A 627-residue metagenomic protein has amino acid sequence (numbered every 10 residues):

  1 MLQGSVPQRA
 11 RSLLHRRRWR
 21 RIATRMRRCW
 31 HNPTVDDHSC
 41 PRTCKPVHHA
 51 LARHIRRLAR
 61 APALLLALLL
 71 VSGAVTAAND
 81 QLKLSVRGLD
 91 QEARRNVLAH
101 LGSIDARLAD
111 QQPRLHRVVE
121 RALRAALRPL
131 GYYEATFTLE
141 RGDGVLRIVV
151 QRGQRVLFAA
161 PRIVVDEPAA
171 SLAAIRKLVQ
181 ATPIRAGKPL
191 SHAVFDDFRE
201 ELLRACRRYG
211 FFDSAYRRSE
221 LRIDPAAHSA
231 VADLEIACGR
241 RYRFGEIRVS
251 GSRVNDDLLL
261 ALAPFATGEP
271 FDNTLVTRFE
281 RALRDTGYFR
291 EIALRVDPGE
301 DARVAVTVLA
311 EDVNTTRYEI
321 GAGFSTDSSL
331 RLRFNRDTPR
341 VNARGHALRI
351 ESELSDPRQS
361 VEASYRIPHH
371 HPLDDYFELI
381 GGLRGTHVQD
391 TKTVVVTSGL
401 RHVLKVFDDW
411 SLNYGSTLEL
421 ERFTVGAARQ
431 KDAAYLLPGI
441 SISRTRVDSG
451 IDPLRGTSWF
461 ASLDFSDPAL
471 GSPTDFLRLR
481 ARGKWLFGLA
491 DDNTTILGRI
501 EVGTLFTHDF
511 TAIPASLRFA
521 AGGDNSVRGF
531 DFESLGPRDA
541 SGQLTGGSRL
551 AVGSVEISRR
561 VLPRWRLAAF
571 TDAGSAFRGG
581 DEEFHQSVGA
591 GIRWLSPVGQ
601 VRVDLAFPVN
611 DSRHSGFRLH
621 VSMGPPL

Functional and structural regions predicted by a protein language model:
C40, C44-A63: Bacterial N-terminal signal peptides that target proteins for export
A61-S72: Bacterial N-terminal signal peptides
G73-A77: Sec/Tat signal peptide C-region and signal peptidase I cleavage site
A78-E92, G102-T326, N335, R349-I367 (+2 more regions): Periplasmic polypeptide-binding modules associated with outer-membrane biogenesis and secretion
P168, D272-F460, I496, V527-G529 (+5 more regions): Gram-negative/organellar outer-membrane beta-barrel architecture
L373-E378, G439-L489, W565, G591-W594: Surface-exposed extracellular loop regions of Gram-negative outer-membrane beta-barrel proteins
D492-F570, R578: Extracytoplasmic gating/loop element in the C-terminal half of outer-membrane beta-barrel translocons and assembly
